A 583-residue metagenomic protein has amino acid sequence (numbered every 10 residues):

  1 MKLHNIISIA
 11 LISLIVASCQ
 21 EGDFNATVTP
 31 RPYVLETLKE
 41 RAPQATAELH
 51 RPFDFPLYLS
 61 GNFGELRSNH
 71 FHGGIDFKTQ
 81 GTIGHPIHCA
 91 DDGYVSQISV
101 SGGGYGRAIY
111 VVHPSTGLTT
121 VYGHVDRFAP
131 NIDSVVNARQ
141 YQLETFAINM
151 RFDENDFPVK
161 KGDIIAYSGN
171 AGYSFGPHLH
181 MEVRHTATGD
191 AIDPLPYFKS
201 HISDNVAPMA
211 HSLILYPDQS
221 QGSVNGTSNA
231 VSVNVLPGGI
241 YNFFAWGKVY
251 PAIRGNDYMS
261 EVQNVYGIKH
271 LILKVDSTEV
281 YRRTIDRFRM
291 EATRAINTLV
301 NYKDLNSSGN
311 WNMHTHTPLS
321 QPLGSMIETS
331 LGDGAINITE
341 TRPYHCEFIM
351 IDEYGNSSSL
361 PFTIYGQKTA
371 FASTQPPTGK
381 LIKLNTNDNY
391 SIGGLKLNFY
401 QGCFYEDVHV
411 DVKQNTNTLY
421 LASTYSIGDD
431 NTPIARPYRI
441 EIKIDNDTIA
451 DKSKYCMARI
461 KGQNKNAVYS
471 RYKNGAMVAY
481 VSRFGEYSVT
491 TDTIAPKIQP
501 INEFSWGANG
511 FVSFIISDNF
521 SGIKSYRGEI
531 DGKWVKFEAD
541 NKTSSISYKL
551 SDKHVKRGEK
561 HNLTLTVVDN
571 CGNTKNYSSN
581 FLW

Functional and structural regions predicted by a protein language model:
C19-T119, D126-F128, F146-N155, K160-K161 (+3 more regions): Surface-exposed, glycine-biased beta-strand/turn segments
T119-E154, S223, S228-I240, G267 (+3 more regions): Exoplasmic/lumenal beta-rich domain surfaces
A252-N256, E441-D445, F511-N519: Short edge beta-strand/loop segments characteristic of extracellular beta-sandwich folds
G255, M350, L565-V567: Conserved structural position at the C-terminal beta-strand of extracellular beta-sandwich adhesion modules
N337-P343, V481-R483, D552-K560: Surface-exposed, short loops/turns at beta-strand junctions within beta-sandwich domains
I351-N356, V568-N573: Short, solvent-exposed loop/turn segments at the edges of extracellular beta-sandwich modules
F371-L384, V410-A458: Proteolytic processing hotspots in large secreted/extracellular or virion-associated proteins and select intracellular
D430-Y487, S525-R527, W534: Proteolytic-maturation and junctional protease-sensitive modules
